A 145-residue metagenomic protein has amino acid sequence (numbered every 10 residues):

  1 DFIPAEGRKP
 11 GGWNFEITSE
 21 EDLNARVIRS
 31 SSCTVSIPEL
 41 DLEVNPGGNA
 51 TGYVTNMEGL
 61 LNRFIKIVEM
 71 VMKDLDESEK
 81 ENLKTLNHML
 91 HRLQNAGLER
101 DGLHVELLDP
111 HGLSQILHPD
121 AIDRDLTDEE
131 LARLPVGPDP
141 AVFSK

Functional and structural regions predicted by a protein language model:
D1-F2: N-terminal cysteine/histidine-rich coordination modules
E6-K145: Long C-terminal interaction/binding lobes of large macromolecular proteins
